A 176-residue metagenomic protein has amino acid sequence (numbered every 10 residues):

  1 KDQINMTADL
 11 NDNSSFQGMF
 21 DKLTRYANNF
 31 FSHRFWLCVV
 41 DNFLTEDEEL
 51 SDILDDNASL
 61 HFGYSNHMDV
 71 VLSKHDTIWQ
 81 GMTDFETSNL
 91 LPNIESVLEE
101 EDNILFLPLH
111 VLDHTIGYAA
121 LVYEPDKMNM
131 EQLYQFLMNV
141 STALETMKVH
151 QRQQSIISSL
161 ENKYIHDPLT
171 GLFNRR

Functional and structural regions predicted by a protein language model:
K1-Q3, N13, N129, T142 (+3 more regions): Amphipathic coiled-coil signal-transmission "stalk" helices
D2-G18, K22-R25: Short regulatory/linker helices and ligand/cofactor-binding micro-motifs at input modules
A8, S159-R176: Conserved nucleotide-binding and Mg2+-coordinating catalytic segments in signaling enzymes
R34-A120, E124-M128: GAF sensory domains
F43, R152-S155: Structured alpha-helical bundle/scaffold domains in large eukaryotic membrane-trafficking regulators
E124-E145, Q154-S159: Amphipathic alpha-helical "output/dimerization" segments
